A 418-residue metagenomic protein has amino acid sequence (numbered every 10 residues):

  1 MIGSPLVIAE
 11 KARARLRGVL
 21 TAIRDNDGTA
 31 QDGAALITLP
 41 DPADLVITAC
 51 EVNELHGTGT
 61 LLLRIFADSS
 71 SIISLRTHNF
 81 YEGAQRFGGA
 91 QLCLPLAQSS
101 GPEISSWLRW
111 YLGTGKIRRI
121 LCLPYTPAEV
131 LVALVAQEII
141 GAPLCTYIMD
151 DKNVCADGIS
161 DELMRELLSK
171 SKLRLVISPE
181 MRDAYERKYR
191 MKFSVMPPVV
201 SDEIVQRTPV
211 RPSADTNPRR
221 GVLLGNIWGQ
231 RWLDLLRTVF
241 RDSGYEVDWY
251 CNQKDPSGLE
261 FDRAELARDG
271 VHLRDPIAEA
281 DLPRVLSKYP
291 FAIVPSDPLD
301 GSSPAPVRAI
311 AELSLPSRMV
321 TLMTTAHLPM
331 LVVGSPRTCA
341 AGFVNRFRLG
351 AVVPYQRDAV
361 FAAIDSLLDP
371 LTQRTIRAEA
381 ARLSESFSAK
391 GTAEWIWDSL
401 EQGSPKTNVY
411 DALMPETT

Functional and structural regions predicted by a protein language model:
M1-G88, T238-D248: N-terminal subdomain of nucleotide-sugar transferases
L108-E129, P143-C145: Short N-terminal targeting/anchoring amphipathic segment
A142-G158: A short, histidine- and acid-enriched strand-loop-helix "catalytic/donor-clamping" loop that lines the nucleotide-sugar
S169-R207: Donor nucleotide-sugar binding/catalytic pocket of nucleotide-sugar-dependent glycosyltransferases
P212-R231, R237, R241, D248-C251: Conserved donor-binding/catalytic core segment of Leloir-type glycosyltransferases
R231, E279-L282, A292-T324, P329-G342: Nucleotide-sugar-dependent
G244, W249-C251, G258-F291: Nucleotide-activated donor-binding/catalytic signature segment of Leloir-type glycosyltransferases, i.e., the conserved
P354-A362, L368-M414: A charged, aromatic-enriched C-terminal amphipathic alpha-helix characteristic of glycosyltransferases across folds
